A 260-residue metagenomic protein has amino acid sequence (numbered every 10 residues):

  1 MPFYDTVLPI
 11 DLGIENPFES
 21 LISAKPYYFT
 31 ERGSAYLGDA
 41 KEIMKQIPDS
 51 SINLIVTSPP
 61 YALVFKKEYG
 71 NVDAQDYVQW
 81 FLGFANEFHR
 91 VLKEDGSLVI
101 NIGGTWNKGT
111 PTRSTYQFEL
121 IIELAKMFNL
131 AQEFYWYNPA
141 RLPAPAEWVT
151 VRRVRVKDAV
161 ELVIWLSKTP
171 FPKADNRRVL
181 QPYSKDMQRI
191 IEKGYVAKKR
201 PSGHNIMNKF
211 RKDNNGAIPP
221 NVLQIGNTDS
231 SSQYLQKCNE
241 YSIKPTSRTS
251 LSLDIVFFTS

Functional and structural regions predicted by a protein language model:
M1-S260: Core catalytic lobe of class I
